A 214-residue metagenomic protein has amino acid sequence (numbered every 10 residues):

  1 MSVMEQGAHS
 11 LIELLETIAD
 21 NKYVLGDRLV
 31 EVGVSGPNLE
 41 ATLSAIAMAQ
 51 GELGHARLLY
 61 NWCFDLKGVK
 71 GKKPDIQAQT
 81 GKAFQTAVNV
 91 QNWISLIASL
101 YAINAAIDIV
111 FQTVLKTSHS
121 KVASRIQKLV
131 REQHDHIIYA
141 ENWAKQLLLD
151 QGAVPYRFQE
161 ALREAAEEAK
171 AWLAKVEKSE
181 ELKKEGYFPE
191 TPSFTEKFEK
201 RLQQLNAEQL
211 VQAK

Functional and structural regions predicted by a protein language model:
M1-E16, I76-L100, D150-Q151, P155 (+1 more regions): Acidic/His metal-coordination segments adjacent to aromatic residues that form catalytic metal sites in metalloenzymes
Q6-G36, V88-T117, E196-R201: Alpha-helical bundle segments that constitute or directly flank the non-heme di-iron/ferroxidase center
H9-T17, G36-H55, L96, S120-D135 (+1 more regions): Alpha-helical scaffold segments that form or flank carboxylate-/histidine-based iron centers
D20-Y23, Q50-R57, Y101-A105, Q127 (+5 more regions): Generic structural signal for well-ordered, non-transmembrane alpha-helical segments in soluble/cytosolic regions
I46-I76, A140-L148: Conserved alpha-helical segments that form or flank metal/cofactor-binding pockets of metalloenzymes
G71-A140: Active-site-proximal alpha-helical scaffolds that flank and shape metal-associated catalytic sites
L115-L173: A contiguous pocket-lining binding segment that forms or flanks enzyme active sites
A153-K214: Extended, helix-rich structural scaffolds rather than catalytic motifs
